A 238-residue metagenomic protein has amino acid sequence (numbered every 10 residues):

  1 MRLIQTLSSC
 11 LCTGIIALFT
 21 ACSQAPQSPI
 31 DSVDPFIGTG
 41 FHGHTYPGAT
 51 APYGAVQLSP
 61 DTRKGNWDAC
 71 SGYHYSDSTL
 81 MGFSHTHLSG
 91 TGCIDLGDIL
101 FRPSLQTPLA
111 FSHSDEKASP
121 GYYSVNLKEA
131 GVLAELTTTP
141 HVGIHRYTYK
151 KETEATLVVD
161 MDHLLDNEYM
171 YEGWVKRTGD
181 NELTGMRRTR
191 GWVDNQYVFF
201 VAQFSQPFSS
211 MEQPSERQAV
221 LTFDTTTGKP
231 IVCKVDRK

Functional and structural regions predicted by a protein language model:
M1-L11: Bacterial N-terminal signal peptides that target proteins for export
C10, Q24-A25: Short linear motifs in low-complexity, proline-biased tails and propeptides
A17: The feature marks either
T20-A21: C-terminal motif of bacterial Sec signal peptides marking the signal peptidase cleavage site
A25-K238: Accessory carbohydrate-recognition regions in carbohydrate-active enzymes
